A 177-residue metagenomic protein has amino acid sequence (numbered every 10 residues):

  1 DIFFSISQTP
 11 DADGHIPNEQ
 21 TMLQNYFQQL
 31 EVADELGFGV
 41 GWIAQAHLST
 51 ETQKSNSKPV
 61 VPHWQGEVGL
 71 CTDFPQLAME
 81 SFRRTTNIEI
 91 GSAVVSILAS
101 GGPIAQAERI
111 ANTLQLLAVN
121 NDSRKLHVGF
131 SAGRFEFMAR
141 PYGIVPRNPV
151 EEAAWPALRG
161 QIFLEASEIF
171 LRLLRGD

Functional and structural regions predicted by a protein language model:
D1-T85: N-terminal beta1-alpha1-beta2 module of alpha/beta enzyme domains
I2-P17, S96-D177: Flexible, glycine-rich active-site loops centered on histidine and acidic residues that chelate a metal or position
D34-E35, M79-N87, T113-L126: Acidic (Asp/Glu)-rich catalytic clusters
Q45, E89-V95: Long, well-ordered hydrophobic secondary-structure segments characteristic of membrane-embedded and membrane-proximal
V68-T72, V94-G101: Active-site nucleophile and cofactor-binding loops and adjacent substrate-binding regions of central metabolic enzymes
